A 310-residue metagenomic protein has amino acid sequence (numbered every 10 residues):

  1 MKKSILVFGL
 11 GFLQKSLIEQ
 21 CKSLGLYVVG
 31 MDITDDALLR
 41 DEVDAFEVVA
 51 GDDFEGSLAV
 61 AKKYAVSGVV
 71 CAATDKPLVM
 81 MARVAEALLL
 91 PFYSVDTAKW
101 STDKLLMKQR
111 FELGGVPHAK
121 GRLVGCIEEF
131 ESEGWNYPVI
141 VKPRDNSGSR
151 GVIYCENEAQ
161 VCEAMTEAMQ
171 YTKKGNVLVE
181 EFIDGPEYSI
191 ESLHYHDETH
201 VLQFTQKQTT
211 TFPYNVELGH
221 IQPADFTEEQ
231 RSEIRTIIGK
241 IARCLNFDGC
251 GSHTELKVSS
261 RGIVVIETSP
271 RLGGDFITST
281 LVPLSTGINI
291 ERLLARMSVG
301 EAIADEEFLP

Functional and structural regions predicted by a protein language model:
M1-D96, A302-A304: ATP-binding N-terminal substructure of ATP-dependent carboxylate-amine bond-forming enzymes
K2-S4, P138, L178: Residues that mark the start of a beta-strand
L6-V7, G68-C71, K120, Y154 (+2 more regions): Short catalytic-loop micro-motif centered on adjacent basic/acidic residues
V60-V66, E133-N136, Y171-T172: Glycine-rich phosphate-binding loop signature in dinucleotide/nucleotide-binding domains
E86-G151, E158: A conserved helix-loop-beta module that forms one wall/lid of the active-site cleft in ATP-utilizing catalytic domains
V152-I263, L272: Internal nucleotide-binding/catalytic subdomain
E233-T254, P270-P310: Active-site "cap" helix and flanking loop/linker of ATP-utilizing ligase/carboxylase catalytic domains
